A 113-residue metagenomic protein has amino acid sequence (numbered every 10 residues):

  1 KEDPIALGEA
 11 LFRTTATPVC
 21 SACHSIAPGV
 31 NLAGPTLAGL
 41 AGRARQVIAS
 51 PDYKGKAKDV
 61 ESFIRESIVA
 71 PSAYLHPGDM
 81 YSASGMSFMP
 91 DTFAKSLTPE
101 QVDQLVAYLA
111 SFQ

Functional and structural regions predicted by a protein language model:
K1-A16, Y53-K58: Electrostatic cytochrome c docking/interface patches
I5, T17-P18, N31-L32, S82: Short sequence/structural segments immediately N-terminal
G8, A16-A27, L105, L109: The canonical Cys-X-X-Cys-His
T14, A70, Y74, S111-F112: Conserved amphipathic alpha-helical interaction elements at protein-protein interfaces in regulatory, energy-coupling
S25-V69, M86-A94: Gly/Gly-Pro-rich "capping" loops immediately C-terminal to redox-active cysteine motifs in periplasmic/lumenal
S72-S82: Proline-centered turn/helix-capping motifs that create local helix->coil transitions or kinks
G85-Q113: C-terminal capping alpha-helices of c-type cytochrome domains
